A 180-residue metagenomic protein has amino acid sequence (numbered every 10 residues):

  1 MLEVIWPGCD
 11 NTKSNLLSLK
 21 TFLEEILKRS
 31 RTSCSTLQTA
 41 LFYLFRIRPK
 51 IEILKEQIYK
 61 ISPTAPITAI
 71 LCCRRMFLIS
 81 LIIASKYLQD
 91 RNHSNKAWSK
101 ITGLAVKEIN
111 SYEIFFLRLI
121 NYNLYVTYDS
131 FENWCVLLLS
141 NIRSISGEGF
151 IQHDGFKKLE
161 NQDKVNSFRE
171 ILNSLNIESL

Functional and structural regions predicted by a protein language model:
M1-I26, Y128-L180: Intrinsically disordered, low-complexity activation-like regions
M1-K55, I120: Extended alpha-helical interaction segments
W6-C9, F22-K28, S62-P66, K96-G103: Short interface patches used for recognition in eukaryotic signaling and trafficking proteins
S18-E25, S35, T39-F42, R75-I79 (+5 more regions): Acidic, Ser/Thr-rich intrinsically disordered and amphipathic helical segments
S30-C34, R48-K55, L88-N92, I120-Y128 (+3 more regions): Eukaryotic basic, amphipathic alpha-helical target segments in cytosolic regions
S30-S35, A65-R74: Extended, leucine-rich alpha-helical cores of fungal transcription factors
E52-T68: Intrinsically disordered, low-complexity domain-flanking/linker segments in eukaryotic proteins, enriched
K60-I61, C73-I109, E113, L117-L119: Alpha-helical bundle/repeat cores within regulatory domains of eukaryotic proteins
